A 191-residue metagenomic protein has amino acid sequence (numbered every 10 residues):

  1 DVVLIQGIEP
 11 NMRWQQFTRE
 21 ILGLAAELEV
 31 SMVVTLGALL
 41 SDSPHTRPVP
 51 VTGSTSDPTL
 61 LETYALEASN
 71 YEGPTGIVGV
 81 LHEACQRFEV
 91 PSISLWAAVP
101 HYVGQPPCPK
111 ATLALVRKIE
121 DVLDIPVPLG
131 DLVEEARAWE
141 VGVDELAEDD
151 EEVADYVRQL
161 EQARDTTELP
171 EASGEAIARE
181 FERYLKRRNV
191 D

Functional and structural regions predicted by a protein language model:
D1-M32, L40-D191: Accessory terminal and edge-of-domain segments that mediate assembly/interaction and cofactor placement around
G37: Acidic-aromatic/histidine active-site loop/patch
